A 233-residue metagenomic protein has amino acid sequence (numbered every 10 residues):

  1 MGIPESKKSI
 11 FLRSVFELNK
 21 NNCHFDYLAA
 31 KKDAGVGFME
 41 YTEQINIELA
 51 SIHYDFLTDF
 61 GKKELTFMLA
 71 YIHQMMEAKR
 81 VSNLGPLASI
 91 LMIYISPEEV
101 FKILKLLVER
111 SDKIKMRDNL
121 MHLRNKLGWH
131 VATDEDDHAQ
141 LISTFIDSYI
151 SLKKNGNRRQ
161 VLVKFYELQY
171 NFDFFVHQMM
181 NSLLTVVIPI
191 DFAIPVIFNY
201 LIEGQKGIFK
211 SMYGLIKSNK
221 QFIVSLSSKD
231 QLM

Functional and structural regions predicted by a protein language model:
M1-M233: Helix-rich, well-folded core regions that mediate interactions or catalysis
